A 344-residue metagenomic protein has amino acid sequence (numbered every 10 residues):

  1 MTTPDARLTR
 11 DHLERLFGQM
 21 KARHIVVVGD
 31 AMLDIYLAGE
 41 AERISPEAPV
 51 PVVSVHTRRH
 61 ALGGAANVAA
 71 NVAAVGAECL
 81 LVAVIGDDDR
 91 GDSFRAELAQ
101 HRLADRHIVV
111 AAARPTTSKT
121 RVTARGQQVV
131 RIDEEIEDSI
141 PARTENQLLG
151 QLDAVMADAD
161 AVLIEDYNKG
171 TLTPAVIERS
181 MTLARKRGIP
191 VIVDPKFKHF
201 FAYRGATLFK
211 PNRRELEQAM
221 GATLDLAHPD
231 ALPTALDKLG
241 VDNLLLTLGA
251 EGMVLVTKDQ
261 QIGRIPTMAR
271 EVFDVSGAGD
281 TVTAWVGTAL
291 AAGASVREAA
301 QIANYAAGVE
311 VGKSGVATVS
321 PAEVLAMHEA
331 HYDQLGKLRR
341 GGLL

Functional and structural regions predicted by a protein language model:
M1-E42, H328, G341-G342: Positively charged, low-complexity intrinsically disordered leader regions
T3-E14, R23, P46, V50-S118 (+1 more regions): Substrate-binding N-lobe of the ribokinase-like
M20, M156-A157, F200-R204: A short, aliphatic-rich alpha-helical micro-motif
A31, Y167, T281: Active-site metal-binding loops of divalent metal-dependent hydrolases
I108-R114, R121-M156: Conserved phosphate-binding/catalytic loop of the ribokinase/pfkB sugar-kinase fold
M156-T171: Short acidic, glycine-rich surface-loop motifs adjacent to enzyme active sites
K169-I262: Conserved phosphate/ATP/ADP-binding segment of small-molecule kinases
L239, N243, M268-Q334: Conserved post-catalytic alpha-helical subdomain immediately downstream of the catalytic base and nucleotide-binding
